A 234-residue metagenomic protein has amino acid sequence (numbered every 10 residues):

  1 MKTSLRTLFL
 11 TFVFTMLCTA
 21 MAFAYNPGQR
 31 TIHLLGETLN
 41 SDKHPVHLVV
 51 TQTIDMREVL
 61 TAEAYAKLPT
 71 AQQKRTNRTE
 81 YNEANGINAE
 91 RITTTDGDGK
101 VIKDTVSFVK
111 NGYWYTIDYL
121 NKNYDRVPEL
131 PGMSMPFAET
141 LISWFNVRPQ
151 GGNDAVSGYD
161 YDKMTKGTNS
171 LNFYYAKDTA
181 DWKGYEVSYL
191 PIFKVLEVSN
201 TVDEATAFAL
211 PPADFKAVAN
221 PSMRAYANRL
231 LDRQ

Functional and structural regions predicted by a protein language model:
M1-F12: Bacterial N-terminal signal peptides that target proteins for export
L17-I87, T206-F208, A213-Q234: N-terminal leader/targeting segments and the immediate start of mature chains
A24, R30, G36, K43 (+9 more regions): Intrinsic-disorder/low-complexity loop/linker signature
N40-P45, T79-A89, F108-Y113, V156-D160 (+2 more regions): Short, solvent-exposed coil/turn segments at beta-strand boundaries
E63-Q73, E90-V101, M135-N146, D160-G167: Short, solvent-exposed secondary-structure boundary motifs
Q72-F137, S188-L196: An acidic-aromatic
T95-V101, V156-P221: Gly/Pro-enriched, hydrophobic low-complexity segments that function as extracytoplasmic propeptides/linkers
P136-A155, N200-E204: Short acidic, Pro/Gly- and aromatic-enriched capping/linker segments at domain boundaries
